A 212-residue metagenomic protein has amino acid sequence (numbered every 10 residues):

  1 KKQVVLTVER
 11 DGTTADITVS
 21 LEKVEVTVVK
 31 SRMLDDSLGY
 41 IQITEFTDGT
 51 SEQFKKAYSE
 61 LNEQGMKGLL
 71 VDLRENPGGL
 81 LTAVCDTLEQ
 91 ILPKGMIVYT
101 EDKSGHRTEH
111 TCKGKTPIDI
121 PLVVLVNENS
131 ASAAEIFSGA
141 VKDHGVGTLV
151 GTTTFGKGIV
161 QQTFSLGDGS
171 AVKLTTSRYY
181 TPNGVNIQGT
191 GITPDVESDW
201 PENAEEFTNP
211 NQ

Functional and structural regions predicted by a protein language model:
K1-K157, Q161-F164: Cleft-lining beta-strand/loop regions that shape enzyme active-site pockets
A15, I187-Q188: Generic structural signal for well-ordered beta-strand positions
I41, V172-L174, I187: Short hydrophobic-aromatic micro-motifs
L166-S177: Short acidic, Pro/Gly- and aromatic-enriched capping/linker segments at domain boundaries
T181: Short, acidic, Ser/Thr-enriched surface-loop or helix-capping motifs
G189-Q212: Conserved helicase C-terminal RecA-like lobe
